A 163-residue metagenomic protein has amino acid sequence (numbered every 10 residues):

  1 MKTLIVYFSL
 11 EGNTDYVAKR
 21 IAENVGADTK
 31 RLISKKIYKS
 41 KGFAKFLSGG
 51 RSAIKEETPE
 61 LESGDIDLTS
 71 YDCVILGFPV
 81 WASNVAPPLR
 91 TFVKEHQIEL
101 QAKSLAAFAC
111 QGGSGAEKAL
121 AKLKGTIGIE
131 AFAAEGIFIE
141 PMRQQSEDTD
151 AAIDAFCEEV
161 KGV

Functional and structural regions predicted by a protein language model:
M1-L76, S83-V85, R90-E95, Q101 (+1 more regions): N-terminal beta1-alpha1-beta2 submodule of the flavodoxin-like/Rossmannoid cofactor-binding fold
L76-G77, A107: Redox-cofactor binding/interface segments in oxidoreductases and associated redox assembly factors
V85, A116-L120, T149: Conserved donor sugar-nucleotide recognition element shared by glycan-biosynthetic enzymes
L89-S104, A134-S146: Short flexible/disordered coil segments
A106-P141: Short, glycine-/small-residue-rich phosphate/pyrophosphate-handling segment
F132-V163: Glycine-rich phosphate/pyrophosphate-binding loop and the adjoining helix
